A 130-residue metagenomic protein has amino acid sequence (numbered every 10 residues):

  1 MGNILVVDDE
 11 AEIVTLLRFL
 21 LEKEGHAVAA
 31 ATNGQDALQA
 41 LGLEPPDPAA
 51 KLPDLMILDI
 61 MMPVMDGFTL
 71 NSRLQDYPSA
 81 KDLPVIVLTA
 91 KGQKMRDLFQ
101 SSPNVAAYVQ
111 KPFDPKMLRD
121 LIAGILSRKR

Functional and structural regions predicted by a protein language model:
E10-V14, D114-P115: Short acidic/polar segment at the start of the alpha1 helix of CheY-like receiver
T15-K23: Charged docking surfaces used in two-component/phosphorelay signaling
A30-L55: Acidic, metal-coordinating helix/loop segments flanking the phosphotransfer/catalytic sites of two-component signaling
M62: Receiver (REC) domain active-site loop signature in two-component systems and cognate sites in sensor histidine kinases
F113-I125: C-terminal output helix
